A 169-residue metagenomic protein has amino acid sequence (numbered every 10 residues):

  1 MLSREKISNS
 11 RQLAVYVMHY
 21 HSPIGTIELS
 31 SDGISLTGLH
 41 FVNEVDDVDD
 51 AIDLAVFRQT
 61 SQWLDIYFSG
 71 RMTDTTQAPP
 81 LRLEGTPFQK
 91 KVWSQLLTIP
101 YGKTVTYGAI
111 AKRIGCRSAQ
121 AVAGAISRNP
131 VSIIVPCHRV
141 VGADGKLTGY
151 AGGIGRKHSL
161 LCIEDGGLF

Functional and structural regions predicted by a protein language model:
M1-R117, G167-F169: Basic nucleic-acid-binding alpha-helical/helix-turn surface characteristic of O6-alkylguanine DNA
A121-V122: Helix-turn-helix DNA-binding helix
I126, I134: Major-groove DNA-recognition helix of helix-turn-helix-type DNA-binding domains
N129: The DNA-recognition helices of helix-turn-helix-type DNA-binding domains
C137: Short cysteine clusters
A143-F169: …primarily DNA-binding HTH/wHTH and HhH modules…
